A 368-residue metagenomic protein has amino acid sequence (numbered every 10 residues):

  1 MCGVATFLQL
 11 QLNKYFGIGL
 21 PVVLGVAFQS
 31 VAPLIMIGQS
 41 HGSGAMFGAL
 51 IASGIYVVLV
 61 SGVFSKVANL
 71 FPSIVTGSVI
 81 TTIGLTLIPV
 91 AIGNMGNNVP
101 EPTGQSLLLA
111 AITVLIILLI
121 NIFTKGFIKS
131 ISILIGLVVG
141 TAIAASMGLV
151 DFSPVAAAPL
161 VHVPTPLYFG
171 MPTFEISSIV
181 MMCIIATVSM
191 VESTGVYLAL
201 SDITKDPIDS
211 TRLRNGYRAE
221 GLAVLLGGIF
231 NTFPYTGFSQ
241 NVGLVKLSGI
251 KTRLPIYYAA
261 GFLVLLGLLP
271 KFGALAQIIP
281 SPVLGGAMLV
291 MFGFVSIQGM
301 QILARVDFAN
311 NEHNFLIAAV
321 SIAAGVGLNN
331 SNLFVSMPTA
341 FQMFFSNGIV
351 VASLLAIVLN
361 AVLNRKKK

Functional and structural regions predicted by a protein language model:
M1, K129-R214, P338-F341: Helix-loop-helix hairpins and the membrane-proximal interhelical loops of multi-pass alpha-helical transport proteins
M1-G19, M181-R253: Membrane-embedded helical hairpins/re-entrant loop segments and their flanking transmembrane helices within multi-pass
C2-Q11, L24-P33, T86, I322-V326: A generic, lipid-embedded transmembrane alpha helix
Y15-A49: Membrane-interface helix-loop-helix modules in multi-pass membrane proteins
Y15-F28, N69-S78, K129-L134, T232-N241 (+2 more regions): Short, non-helical or kinked segments that cap or interrupt transmembrane helices
I35-Q39, N121, N241-T252, I256 (+1 more regions): Interfacial segments of multi-pass membrane proteins
Q39-P154, A260, L265-K368: Membrane-embedded alpha-helical modules
S43, Q105-L108, G170-S178, I208-G216 (+3 more regions): Membrane-interfacial loop-to-helix junctions in multi-pass transporters
